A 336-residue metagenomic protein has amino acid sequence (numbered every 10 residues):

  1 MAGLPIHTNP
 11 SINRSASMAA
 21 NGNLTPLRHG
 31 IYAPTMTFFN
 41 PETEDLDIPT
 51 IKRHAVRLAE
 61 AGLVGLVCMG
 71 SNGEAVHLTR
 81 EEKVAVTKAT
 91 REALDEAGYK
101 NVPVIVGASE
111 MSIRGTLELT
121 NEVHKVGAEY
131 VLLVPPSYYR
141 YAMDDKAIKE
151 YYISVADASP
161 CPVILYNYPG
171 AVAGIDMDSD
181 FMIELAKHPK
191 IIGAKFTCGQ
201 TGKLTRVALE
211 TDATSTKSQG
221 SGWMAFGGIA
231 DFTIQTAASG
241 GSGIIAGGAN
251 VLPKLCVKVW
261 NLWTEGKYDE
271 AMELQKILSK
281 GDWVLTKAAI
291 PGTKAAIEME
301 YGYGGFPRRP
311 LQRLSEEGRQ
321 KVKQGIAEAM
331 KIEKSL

Functional and structural regions predicted by a protein language model:
M1-N21, K334-L336: Eukaryotic N-terminal targeting leaders
A2-P10, G65-H77, K190: N-terminal-biased segments
S17-G174: Active-site beta->alpha loop and helix N-cap motifs at the rims of alpha/beta catalytic domains
A19-N23, L27-N40, E60-L63, N72 (+2 more regions): C-terminal alpha-helical cap/extension of soluble enzyme domains
I48, K52-A55, S179, E316-I326: Short, amphipathic alpha-helical "lid/cap" segments that border enzyme active or binding sites
I51, K83, T87, T116 (+5 more regions): A general structural signal for well-ordered alpha-helical segments in protein cores
S154-A158, P162, P169-T286: Catalytic alpha/beta core domains of metabolic enzymes, predominantly
